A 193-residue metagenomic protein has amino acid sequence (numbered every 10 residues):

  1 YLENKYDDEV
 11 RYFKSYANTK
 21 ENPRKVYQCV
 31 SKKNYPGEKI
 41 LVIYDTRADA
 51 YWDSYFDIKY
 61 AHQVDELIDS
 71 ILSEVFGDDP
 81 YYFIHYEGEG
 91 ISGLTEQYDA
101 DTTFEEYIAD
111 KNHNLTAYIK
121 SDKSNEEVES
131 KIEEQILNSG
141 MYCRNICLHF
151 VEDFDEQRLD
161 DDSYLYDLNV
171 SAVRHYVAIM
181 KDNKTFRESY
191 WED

Functional and structural regions predicted by a protein language model:
Y1-F13, V64-G77, I132-E133: Short, non-transmembrane alpha-helical segments in secretory-pathway proteins
N4, V10, K25, V42 (+3 more regions): Intrinsically disordered, low-complexity segments enriched in small/polar residues
D8-Y44: Exposed beta-strand-loop-beta-strand "reactive/processing" segments of non-cytosolic proteins
Y27-Q28, D53, L115-Y118: Generic recognition of long tandem-repeat/solenoid scaffolds
N34-P36, R47-D49, S124, D155: Generic "edge-of-domain/loop-turn" microfeature
G37-A61: A short, surface-exposed beta-strand/turn
D65, E74-D193: Extracytoplasmic electrostatic interaction patches
